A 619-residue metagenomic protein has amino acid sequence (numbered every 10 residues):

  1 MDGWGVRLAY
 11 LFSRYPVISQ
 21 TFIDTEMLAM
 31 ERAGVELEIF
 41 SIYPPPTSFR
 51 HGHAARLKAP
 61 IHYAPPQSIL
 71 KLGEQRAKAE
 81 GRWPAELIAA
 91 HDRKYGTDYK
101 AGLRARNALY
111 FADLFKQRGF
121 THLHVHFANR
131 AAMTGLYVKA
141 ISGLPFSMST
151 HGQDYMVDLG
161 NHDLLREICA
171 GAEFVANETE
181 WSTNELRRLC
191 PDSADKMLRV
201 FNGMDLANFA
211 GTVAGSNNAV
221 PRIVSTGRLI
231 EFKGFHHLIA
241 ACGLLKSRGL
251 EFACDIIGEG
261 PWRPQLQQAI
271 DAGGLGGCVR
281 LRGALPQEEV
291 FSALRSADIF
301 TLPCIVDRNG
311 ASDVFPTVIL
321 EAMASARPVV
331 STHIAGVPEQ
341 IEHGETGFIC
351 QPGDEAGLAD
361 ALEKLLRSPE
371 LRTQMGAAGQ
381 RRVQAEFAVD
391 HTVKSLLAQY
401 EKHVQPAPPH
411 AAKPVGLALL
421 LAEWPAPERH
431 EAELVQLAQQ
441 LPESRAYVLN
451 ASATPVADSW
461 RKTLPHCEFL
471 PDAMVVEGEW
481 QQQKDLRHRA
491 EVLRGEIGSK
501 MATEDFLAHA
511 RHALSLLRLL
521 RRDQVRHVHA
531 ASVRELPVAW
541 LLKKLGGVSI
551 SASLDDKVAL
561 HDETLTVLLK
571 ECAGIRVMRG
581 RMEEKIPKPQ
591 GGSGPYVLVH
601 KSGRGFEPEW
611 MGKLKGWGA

Functional and structural regions predicted by a protein language model:
T21, P221, S225-L244, L250 (+4 more regions): A conserved mid-protein helix/loop that constitutes part of the nucleotide-sugar donor-binding site
D158-L159, R187, M204-V220, E563-T564 (+1 more regions): Acidic anion/phosphate-binding donor-loop and adjacent secondary structure in glycosyltransferase catalytic cores
W181, G203, R581: Carbohydrate-associated surface elements
Q265-E288, K613, G618: Nucleotide-activated donor-binding/catalytic signature segment of Leloir-type glycosyltransferases, i.e., the conserved
L275-C278, T346, G357, K364 (+1 more regions): A short, well-ordered alpha-helix in the C-terminal region of glycosyltransferases
R295-G310, R327, V525: Acidic donor-binding loop of glycosyltransferase active sites
I319-S331, I341: Short hydrophobic beta-strand element within catalytic cores of glycosyltransferases and related nucleotide-activated
Q340-G344, F348-E355, K364-E370, H600-K601: Conserved acidic donor-binding segment of nucleotide-sugar-dependent glycosyltransferases
